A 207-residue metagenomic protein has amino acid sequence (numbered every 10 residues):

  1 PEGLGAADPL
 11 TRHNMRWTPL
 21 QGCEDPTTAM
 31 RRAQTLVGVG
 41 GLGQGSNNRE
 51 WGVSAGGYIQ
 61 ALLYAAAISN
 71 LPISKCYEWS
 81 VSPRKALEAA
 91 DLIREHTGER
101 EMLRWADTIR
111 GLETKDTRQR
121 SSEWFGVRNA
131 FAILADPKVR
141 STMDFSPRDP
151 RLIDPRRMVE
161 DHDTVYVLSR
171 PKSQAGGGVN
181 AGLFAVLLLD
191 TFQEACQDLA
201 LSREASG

Functional and structural regions predicted by a protein language model:
P1-G207: P-loop NTPase motor domains
